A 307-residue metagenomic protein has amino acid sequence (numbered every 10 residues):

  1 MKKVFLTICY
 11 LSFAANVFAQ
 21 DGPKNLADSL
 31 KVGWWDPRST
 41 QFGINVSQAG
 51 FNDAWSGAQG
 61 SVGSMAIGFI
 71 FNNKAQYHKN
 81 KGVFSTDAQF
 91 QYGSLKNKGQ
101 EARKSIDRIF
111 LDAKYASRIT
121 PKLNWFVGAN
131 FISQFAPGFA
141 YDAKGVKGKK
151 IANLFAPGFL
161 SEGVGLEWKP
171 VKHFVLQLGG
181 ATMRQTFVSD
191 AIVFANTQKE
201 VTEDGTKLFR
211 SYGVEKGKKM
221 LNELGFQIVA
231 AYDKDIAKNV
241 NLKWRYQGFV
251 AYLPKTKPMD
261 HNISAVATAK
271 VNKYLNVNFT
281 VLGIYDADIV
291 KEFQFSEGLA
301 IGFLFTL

Functional and structural regions predicted by a protein language model:
T40-I44, T86, V127-A129, V164 (+4 more regions): Membrane-embedded beta-strand positions of outer-membrane beta-barrel proteins
I44-G50, K79-K81, F90-K96, F131-P137 (+5 more regions): Transmembrane beta-strands of outer-membrane beta-barrel pores
A54-S61, L95-E101, V146-A152, Y212-K218 (+2 more regions): Extracellular loop and loop/strand-boundary signature of outer-membrane beta-barrel proteins
V62, H78-N80, K98-A102, N222 (+2 more regions): Solvent-exposed loop/turn segments connecting transmembrane beta-strands in outer-membrane beta-barrel proteins
N73-K79, A113, S117, A129 (+5 more regions): Residue-level signature of outer-membrane beta-barrel architecture
K81-F84, K122-W125, H173-L176, N239-L242 (+1 more regions): Repeated loop/turn-to-beta-strand initiation elements of outer-membrane beta-barrel proteins
K104-G225: Outer-membrane pore/translocation modules
F295-L307: Outer-membrane beta-barrel "beta-signal"
